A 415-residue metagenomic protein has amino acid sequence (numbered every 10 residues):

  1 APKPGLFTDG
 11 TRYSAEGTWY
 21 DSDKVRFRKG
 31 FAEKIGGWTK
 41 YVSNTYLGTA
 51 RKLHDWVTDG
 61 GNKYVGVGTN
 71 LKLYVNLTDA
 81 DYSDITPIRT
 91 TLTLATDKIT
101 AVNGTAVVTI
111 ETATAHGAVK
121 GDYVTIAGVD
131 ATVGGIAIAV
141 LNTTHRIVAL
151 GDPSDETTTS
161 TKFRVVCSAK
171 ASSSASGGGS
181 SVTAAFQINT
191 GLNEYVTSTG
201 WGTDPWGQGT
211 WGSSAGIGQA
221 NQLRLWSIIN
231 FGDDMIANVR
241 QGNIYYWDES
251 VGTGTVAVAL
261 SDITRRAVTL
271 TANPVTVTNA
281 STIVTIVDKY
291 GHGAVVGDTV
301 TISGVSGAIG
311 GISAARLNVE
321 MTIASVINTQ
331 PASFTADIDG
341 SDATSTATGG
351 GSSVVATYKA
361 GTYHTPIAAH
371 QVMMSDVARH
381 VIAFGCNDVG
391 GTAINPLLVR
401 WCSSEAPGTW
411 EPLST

Functional and structural regions predicted by a protein language model:
A1-T91, N189-S214, K359-T415: N-terminal beta-propeller domains
K3-G10, D84-L225, V251-A368: Small/polar beta-strand repeat architecture
T49, T69-L71, T143, F231 (+3 more regions): Generic hydrophobic, aliphatic-rich segments that mediate packing or membrane embedding
V65-V67, R164-C167, D234-A237, T335-D337 (+1 more regions): Short, hydrophobic/proline-enriched secondary-structure or compact coil segments at domain edges
G68, N221-L223, S227-I244: Elongated alpha-helical scaffolds
T69, L77-D79, V239-Q241, E249-V251: Short acidic-glycine loop/turn motifs at beta-strand connectors
V75-T78, T125-V129, V166-K170, W247 (+4 more regions): Predominantly extracellular/luminal cell-surface or secreted proteins
N230-F231, R240, V251-G252, S261-T264 (+2 more regions): Active-site-adjacent structural elements in enzyme catalytic domains
